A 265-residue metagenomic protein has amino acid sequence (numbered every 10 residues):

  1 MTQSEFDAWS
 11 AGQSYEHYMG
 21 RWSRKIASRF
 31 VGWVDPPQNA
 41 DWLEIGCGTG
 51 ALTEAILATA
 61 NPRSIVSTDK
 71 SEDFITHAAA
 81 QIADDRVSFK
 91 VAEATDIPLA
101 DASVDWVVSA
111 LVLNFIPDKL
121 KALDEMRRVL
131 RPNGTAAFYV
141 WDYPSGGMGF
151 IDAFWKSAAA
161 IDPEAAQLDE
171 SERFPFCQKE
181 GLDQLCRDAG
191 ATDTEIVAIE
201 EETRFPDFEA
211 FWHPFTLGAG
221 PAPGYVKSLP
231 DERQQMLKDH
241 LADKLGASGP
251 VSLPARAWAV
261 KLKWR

Functional and structural regions predicted by a protein language model:
T2-A8, T49-A51, E172-R265: Conserved Class I S-adenosyl-L-methionine
W9-R21: Class I SAM-dependent methyltransferase Rossmann-like catalytic core, especially the SAM/SAH-binding loop
R21-A40: Conserved alpha-helix/loop element of class I SAM-dependent methyltransferases that forms part of the SAM/SAH-binding
D41-I97, L120-K121: Class I SAM-dependent methyltransferase SAM/SAH-binding core
T95-W106: A short acidic, Gly/Pro-enriched loop at the edge of an enzyme's catalytic core that lines a small-molecule cofactor
D105-K119, D142: A short SAM/SAH-binding and catalytic strip from SAM-dependent methyltransferases
L120-T135: A short glycine-rich, Lys/Arg-flanked "PGG" loop and its adjoining helix->strand segment in the class I
T135-E164: Conserved class I S-adenosyl-L-methionine
